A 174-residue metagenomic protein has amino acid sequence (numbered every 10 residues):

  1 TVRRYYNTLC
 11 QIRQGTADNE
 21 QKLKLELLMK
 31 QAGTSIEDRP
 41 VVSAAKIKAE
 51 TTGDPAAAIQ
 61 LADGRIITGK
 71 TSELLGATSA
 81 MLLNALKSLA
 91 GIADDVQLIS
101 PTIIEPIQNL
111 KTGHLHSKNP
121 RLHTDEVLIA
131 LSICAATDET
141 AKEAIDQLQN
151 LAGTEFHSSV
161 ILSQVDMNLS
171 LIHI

Functional and structural regions predicted by a protein language model:
T1-V41: Short, compositionally biased leader-like segments
T8, I12, K48-T52, A85-I92 (+1 more regions): Change "in soluble alpha/beta enzymes" to "in soluble alpha/beta proteins
A17, K30-E37, E73, A77 (+1 more regions): Catalytic cores of large soluble enzymes that bind and process phosphate-bearing ligands
N19-E26, Q60-I66, T124-D125: Short acidic (Asp/Glu) and glycine-rich catalytic loops that position anionic groups and cofactors
T34-D54, Q60-S117: Conserved mixed alpha/beta catalytic, RNA-binding, or beta-rich assembly cores of soluble enzyme, regulatory
A93-T154, I161: Cysteine/selenocysteine-centered motifs that mediate thiol-based redox chemistry or coordinate metal-sulfur cofactors
F156-V165, L169-S170: C-terminal charged capping/lid subdomain of soluble metabolic enzymes
I172-I174: Conserved small/polar residues in nucleotide/adenosyl-binding loops
